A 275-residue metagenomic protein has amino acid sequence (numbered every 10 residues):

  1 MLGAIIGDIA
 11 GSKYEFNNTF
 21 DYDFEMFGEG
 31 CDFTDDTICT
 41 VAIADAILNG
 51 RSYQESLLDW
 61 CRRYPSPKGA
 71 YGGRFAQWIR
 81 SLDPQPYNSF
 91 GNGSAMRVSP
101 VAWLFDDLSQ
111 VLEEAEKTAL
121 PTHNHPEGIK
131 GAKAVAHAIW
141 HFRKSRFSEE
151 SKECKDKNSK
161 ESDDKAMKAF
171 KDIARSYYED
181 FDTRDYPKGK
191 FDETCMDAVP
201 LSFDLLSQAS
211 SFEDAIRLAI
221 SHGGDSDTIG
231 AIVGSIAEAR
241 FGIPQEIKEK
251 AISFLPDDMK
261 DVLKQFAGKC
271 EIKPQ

Functional and structural regions predicted by a protein language model:
M1-Q275: Structured, active/binding-site neighborhoods that engage oxygen-rich ligands
